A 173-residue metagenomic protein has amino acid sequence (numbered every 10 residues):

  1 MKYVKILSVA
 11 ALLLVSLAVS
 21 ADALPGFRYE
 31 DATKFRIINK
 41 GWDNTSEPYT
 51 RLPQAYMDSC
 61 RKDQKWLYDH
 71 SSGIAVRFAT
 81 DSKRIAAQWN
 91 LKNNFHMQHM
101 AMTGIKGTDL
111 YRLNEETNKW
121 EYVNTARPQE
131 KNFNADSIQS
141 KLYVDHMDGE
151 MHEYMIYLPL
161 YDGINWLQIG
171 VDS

Functional and structural regions predicted by a protein language model:
M1-S8: Bacterial N-terminal signal peptides that target proteins for export
A11-S20: Hydrophobic h-region of N-terminal signal peptides that target proteins for export in Gram-negative bacteria
V19-S173: N-terminal secretory targeting modules
